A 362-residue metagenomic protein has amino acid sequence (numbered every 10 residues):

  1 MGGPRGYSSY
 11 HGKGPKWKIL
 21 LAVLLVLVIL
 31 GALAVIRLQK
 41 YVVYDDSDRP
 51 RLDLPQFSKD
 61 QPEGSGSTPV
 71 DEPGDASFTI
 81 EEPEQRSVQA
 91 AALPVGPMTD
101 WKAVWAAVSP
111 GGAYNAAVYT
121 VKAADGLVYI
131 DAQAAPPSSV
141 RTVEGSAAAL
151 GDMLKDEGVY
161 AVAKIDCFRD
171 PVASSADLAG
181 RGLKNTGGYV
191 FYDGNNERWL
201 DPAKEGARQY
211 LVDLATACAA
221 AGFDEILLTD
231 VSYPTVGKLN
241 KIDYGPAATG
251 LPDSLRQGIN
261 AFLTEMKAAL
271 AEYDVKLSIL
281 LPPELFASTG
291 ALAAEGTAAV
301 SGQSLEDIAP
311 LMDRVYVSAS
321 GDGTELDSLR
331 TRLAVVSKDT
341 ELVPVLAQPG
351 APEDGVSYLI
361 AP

Functional and structural regions predicted by a protein language model:
M1-W17: N-terminal Lys/Arg-rich, disordered targeting/topogenic segments
I36-D46, Q303-P362: Substrate-binding cleft of secreted/luminal carbohydrate-active enzymes
D71-G74, A123-D166, V236-K276: Aromatic-lined substrate-binding rim segments of carbohydrate-active enzymes
T79-P94, F168-T216: Active-site-adjacent "subsite" loops/lids of carbohydrate-active enzymes
W101-V128, A217-T229, E306-Y316: Catalytic domains of carbohydrate-active enzymes, especially glycoside hydrolases
A116, T142-F191: Glycine-rich, aromatic-flanked loop segments that form ligand/cofactor-binding clefts across common enzyme folds
D131-P137, D170-F191, P234-A247, L292: Aromatic- and acidic-residue-enriched segments that line the glycan-binding/catalytic groove of carbohydrate-active
Y160-R169, L227-L228, D253-V300, S318-A319 (+1 more regions): Aromatic-lined carbohydrate-recognition surfaces of secreted/lumenal glycan-active proteins
